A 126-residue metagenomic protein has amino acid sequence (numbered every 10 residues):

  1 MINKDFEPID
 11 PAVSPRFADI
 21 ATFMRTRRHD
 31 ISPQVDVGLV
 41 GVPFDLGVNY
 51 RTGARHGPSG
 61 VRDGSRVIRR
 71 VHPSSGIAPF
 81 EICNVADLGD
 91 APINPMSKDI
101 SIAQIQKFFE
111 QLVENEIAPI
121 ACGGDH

Functional and structural regions predicted by a protein language model:
M1-H126: Metal-dependent C-N hydrolase catalytic cores
